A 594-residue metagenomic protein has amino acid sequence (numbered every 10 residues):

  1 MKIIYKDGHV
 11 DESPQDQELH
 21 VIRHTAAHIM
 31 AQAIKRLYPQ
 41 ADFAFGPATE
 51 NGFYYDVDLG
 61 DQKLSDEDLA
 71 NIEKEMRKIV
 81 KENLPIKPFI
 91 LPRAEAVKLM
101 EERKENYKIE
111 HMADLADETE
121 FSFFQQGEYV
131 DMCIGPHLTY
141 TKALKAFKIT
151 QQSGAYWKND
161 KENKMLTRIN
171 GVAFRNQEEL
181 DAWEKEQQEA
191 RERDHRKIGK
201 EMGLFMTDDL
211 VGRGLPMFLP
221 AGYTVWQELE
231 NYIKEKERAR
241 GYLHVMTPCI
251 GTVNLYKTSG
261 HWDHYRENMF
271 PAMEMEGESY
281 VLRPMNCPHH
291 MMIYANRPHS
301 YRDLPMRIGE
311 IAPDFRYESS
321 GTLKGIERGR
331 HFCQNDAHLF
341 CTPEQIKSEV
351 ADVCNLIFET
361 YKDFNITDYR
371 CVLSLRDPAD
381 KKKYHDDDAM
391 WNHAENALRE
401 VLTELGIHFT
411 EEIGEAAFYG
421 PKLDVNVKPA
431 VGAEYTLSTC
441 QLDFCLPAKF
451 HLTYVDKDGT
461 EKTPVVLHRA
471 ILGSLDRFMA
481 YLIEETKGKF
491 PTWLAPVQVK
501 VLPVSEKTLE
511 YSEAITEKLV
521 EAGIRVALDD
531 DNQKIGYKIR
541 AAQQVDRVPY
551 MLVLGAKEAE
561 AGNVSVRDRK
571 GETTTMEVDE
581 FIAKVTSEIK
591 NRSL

Functional and structural regions predicted by a protein language model:
M1-D42, E50, D56-L594: NTP/phosphate- and nucleic-acid-binding module
F45: Conserved P-loop NTP-binding catalytic core
